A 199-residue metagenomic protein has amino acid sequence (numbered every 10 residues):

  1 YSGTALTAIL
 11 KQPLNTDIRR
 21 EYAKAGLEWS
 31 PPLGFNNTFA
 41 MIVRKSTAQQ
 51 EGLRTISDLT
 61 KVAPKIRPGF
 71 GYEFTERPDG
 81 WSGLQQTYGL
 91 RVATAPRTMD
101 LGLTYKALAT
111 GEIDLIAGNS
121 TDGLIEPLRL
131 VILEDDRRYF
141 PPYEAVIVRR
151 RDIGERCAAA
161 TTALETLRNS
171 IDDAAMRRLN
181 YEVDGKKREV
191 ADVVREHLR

Functional and structural regions predicted by a protein language model:
Y1-G3, N36, T47-Q49, E73-E76 (+2 more regions): Solvent-exposed loop/turn segments at secondary-structure junctions within structured extracellular/periplasmic domains
Y1-G3, P13-I18, R44, L101 (+3 more regions): Beta->alpha turn/N-cap motifs
T4-S30, T110-E112, L124-R138: Ligand-binding "clamshell"
E21, V62-K65, T87-R91, A107 (+6 more regions): Structured segments of extracytoplasmic/periplasmic soluble domains in secreted or envelope-associated proteins
K24, R54, R151-E155, A159-T162 (+1 more regions): Surface-exposed, polar/charged faces of alpha-helical domains in mature secreted/periplasmic/lumenal proteins
L33-K106, K187-D192: Bilobed "Venus flytrap"/periplasmic-binding protein-like clamshell domains and structurally analogous long
T38-Q49, Y143-A158: A bilobed periplasmic-binding-protein/Venus flytrap-type ligand-binding module shared by bacterial periplasmic
D79-G80, Q85-T87, A158-R199: An extracytoplasmic/periplasmic, membrane-proximal ligand-sensing/linker region
